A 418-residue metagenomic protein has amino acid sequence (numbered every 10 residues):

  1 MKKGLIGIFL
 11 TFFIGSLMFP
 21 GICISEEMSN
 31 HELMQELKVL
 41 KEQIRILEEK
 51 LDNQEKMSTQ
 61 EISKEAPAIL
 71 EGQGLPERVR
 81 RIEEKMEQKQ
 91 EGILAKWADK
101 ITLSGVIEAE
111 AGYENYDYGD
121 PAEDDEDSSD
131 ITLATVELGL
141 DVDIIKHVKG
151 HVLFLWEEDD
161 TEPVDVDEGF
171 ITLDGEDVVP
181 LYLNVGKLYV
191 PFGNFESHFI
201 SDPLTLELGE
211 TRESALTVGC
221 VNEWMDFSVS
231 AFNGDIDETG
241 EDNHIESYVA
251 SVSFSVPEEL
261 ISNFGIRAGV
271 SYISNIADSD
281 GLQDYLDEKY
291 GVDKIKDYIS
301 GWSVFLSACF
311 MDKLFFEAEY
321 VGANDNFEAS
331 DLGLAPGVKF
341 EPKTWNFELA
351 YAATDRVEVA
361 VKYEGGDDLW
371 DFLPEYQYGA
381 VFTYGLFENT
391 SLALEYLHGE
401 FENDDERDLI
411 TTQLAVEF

Functional and structural regions predicted by a protein language model:
I8-M18: Bacterial N-terminal signal peptides
I24-E108: N-terminal periplasmic/intermembrane-space "pro-region" immediately following the signal or transit peptide
Q90-I236, D242-V249, S253-S262, E348-Y351 (+2 more regions): Outer membrane beta-barrel
Y116-A122, P180-L216, N222, A268 (+4 more regions): Outer-membrane beta-barrel translocator/channel fold
D124-D130, D159-V166, T205-E210, G240-E246 (+4 more regions): Replace "Gram-negative outer membrane beta-barrel proteins" with "bacterial and organellar outer membrane beta-barrel
A134, W156, D165-D167, R212 (+10 more regions): Transmembrane beta-barrel architecture of outer-membrane proteins
I245, S253-W370: Detector for outer-membrane/organellar transmembrane beta-barrel domains, recognizing the amphipathic beta-strand
V252, Y384-G385, E406-F418: Outer-membrane beta-barrel "beta-signal"
